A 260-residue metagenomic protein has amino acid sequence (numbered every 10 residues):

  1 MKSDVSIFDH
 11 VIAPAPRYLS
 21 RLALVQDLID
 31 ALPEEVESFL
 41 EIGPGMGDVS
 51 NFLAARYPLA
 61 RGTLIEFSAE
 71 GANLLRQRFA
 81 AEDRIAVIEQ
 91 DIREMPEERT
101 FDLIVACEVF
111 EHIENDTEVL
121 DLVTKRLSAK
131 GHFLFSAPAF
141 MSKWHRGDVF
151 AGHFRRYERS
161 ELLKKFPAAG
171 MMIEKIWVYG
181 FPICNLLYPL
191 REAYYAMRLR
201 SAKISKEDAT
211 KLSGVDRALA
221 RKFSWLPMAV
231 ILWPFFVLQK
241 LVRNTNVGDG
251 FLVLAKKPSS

Functional and structural regions predicted by a protein language model:
M1-C107, T117-L120, W177-V178, M197-L199 (+5 more regions): Conserved N-terminal segment of class I S-adenosyl-L-methionine
G71, M141-K143, G180-P182: Feature marks short, surface-exposed loop/turn motifs that line or immediately flank catalytic pockets and channel
E108-H112: A short His-aromatic
I113-E114, A137: A structural helix-start
T117-H132: A short glycine-rich, Lys/Arg-flanked "PGG" loop and its adjoining helix->strand segment in the class I
F133-R155, R159-K164: Short, glycine-/aromatic-enriched active-site segment of Class I SAM-dependent methyltransferases
M171-P182: Conserved S-adenosyl-L-methionine
P182-L186, L190, P227-L238: A hydrophobic membrane-anchoring feature enriched in long, contiguous, low-charge segments that mark signal-anchor
